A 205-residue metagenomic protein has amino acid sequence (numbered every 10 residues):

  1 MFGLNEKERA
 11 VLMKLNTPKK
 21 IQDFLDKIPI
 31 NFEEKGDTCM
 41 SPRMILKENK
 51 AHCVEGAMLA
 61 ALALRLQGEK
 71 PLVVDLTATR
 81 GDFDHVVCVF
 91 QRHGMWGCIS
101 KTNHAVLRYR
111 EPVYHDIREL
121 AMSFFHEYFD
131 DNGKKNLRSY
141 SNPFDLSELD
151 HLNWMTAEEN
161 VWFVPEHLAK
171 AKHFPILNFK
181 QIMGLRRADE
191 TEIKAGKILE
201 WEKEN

Functional and structural regions predicted by a protein language model:
M1-N205: A structural boundary/capping signal
